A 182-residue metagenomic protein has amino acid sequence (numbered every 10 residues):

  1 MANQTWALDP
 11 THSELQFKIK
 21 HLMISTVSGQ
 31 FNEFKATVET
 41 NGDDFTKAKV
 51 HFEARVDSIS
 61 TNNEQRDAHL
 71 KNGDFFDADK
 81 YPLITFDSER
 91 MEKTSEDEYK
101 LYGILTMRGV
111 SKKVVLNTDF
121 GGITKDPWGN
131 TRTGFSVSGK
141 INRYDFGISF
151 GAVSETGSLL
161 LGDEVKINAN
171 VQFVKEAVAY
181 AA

Functional and structural regions predicted by a protein language model:
M1-A182: Low-complexity, acidic/polar, glycine-enriched regions of mature
